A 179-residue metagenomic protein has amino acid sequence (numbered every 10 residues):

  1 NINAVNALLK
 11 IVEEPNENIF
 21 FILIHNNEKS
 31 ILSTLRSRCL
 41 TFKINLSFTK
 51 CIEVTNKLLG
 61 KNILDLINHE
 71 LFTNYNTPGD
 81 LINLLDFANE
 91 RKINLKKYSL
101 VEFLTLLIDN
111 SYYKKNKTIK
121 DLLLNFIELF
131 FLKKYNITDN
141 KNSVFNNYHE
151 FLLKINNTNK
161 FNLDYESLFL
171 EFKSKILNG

Functional and structural regions predicted by a protein language model:
N1-L9, S30-L32: Conserved AAA+/SF3 P-loop NTPase catalytic/coupling segment centered on the Walker-B
N6-I22: Conserved catalytic/switch belt of AAA+ P-loop NTPases
E17-F20, N26-G179: Charged, glycine-rich active-site and insertion segments that engage polyanionic ligands
